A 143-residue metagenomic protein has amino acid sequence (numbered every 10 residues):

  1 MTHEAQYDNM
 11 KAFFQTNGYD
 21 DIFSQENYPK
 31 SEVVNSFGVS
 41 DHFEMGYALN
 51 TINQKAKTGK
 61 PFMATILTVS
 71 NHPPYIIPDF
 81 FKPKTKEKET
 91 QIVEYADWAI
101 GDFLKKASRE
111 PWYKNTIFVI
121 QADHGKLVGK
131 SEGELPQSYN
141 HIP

Functional and structural regions predicted by a protein language model:
M1-P143: Solvent-exposed soluble domains appended to multi-pass membrane proteins
